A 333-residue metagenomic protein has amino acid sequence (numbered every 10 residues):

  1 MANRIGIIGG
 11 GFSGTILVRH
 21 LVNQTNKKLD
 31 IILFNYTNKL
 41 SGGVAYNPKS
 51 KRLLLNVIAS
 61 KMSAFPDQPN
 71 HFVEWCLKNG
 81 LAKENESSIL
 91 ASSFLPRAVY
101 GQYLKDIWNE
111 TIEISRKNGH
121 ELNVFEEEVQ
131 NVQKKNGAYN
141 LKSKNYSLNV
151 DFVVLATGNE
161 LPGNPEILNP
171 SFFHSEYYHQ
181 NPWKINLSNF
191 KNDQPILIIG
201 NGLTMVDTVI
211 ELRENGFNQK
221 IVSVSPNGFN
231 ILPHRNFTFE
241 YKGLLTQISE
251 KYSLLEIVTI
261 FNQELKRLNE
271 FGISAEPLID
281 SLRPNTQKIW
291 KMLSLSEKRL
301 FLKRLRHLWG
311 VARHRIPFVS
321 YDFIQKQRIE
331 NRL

Functional and structural regions predicted by a protein language model:
M1-V44, E86-L255, T259-L333: Flavin (primarily FAD) cofactor-binding/catalytic cores of flavoenzymes
T37-N85: Redox-cofactor-proximal catalytic regions of oxidoreductases
